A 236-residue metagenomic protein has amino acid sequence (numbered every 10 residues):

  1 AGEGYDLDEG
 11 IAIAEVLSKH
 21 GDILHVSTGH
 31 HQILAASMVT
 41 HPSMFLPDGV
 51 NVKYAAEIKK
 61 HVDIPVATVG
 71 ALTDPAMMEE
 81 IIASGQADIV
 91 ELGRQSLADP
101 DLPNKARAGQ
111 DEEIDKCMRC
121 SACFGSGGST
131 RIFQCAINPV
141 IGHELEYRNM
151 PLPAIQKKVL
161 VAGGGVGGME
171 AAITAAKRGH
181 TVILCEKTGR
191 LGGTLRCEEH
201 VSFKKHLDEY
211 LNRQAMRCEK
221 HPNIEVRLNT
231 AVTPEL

Functional and structural regions predicted by a protein language model:
A1-A162, V166-V182, K187-R190: Flavin-dependent oxidoreductase catalytic cores
D6, L207, V232-T233: General structural signal for secondary-structure boundaries
S121-A122, G127-G128, E225-L236: FAD-binding core/adjacent interface of flavoenzyme oxidoreductases
F124, G142, E198, S202-K205 (+1 more regions): A broad, structure-centric signal for solvent-exposed, well-ordered loop/edge residues that line or flank functional
P139-L152, M216-K220, V226, P234: Glycine-rich dinucleotide-binding loop and its adjacent helix/turn
V161-N229: Beta1-alpha1 glycine-rich phosphate/pyrophosphate-binding loop at the start of Rossmann-like nucleotide-binding domains
